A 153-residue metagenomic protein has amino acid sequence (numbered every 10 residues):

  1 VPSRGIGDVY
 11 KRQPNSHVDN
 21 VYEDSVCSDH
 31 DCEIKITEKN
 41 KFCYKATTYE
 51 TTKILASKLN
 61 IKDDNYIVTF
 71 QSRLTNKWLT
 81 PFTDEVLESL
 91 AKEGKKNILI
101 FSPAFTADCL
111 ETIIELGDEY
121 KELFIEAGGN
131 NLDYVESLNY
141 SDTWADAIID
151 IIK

Functional and structural regions predicted by a protein language model:
V1-Y10: Single conserved hydrophobic/aromatic residue that forms the stacking wall/gate of nucleotide- or nucleobase-binding
K11, F70-S72, S102-A104, E136-N139: Active-site proximal loops enriched in glycine and acidic residues that flank catalytic Cys/His/Asp and coordinate
P14-P81, E85-E93: Redox- and metal-dependent alpha/beta enzyme cores, enriched for Fe-S-associated oxidoreductases and cofactor-handling
S16-H17, L74-K77, T106-L110, S141-T143: Flexible loop/turn segments at secondary-structure boundaries
K77, N97-K121: Cofactor-cradling patches in redox/metallo enzymes
D84, I114-D142, I149: Hydrophobic alpha/beta core scaffold segments
K95-K96, G129: Short, high-confidence coil segments that cap the C-terminus of an alpha-helix and link into the following beta-strand
A147-K153: C-terminal alpha-helix
